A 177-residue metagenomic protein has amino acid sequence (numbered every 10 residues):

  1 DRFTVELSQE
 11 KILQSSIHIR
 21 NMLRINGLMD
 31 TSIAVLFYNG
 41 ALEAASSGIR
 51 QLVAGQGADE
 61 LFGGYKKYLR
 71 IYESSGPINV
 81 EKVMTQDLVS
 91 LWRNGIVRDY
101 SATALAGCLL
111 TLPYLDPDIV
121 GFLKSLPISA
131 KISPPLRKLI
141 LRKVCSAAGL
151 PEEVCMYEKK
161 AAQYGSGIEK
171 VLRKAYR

Functional and structural regions predicted by a protein language model:
D1-A148, G165-K174: ATP-dependent adenylate-handling active sites, centered on carboxylate activation for C-N bond formation
G149-A161: Short, surface-exposed acidic
